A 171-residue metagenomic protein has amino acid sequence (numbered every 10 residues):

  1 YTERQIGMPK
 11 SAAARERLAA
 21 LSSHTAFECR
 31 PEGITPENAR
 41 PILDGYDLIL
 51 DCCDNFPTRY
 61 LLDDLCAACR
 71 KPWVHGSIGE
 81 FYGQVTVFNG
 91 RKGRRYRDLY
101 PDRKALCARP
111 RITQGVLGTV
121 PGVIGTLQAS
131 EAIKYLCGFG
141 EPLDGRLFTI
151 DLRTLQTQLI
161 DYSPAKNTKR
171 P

Functional and structural regions predicted by a protein language model:
Y1-P171: Adenine nucleotide-associated cytosolic modules
